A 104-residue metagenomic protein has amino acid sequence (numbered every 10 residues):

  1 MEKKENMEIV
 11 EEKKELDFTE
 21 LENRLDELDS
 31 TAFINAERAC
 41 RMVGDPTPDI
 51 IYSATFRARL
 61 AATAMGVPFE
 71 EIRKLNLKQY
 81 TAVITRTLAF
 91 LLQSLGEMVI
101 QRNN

Functional and structural regions predicted by a protein language model:
E2-N104: Short, surface-exposed, charged amphipathic helix/loop patches that serve as local interaction elements
